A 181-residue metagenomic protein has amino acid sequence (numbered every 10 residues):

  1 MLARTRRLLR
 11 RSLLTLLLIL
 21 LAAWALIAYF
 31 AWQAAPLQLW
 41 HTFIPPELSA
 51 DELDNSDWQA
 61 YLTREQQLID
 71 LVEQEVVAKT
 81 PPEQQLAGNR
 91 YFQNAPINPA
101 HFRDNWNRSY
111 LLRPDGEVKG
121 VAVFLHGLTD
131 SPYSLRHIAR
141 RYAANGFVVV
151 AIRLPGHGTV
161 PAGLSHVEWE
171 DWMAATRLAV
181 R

Functional and structural regions predicted by a protein language model:
M1-A100: N-terminal targeting or regulatory segments adjacent to alpha/beta-hydrolase or S9 domains
L2-T15, K119, A143-V149, P155 (+1 more regions): Solvent-exposed, well-ordered amphipathic alpha-helical segments that flank/support binding or catalytic loops
I27-A35, D130-S131, V148, A175: Residue-level signal for functionally critical sites in structured catalytic/ligand-binding pockets
D51-D57, D70, D104, D115 (+2 more regions): Acidic-enriched, low-complexity/disordered segments with a strong bias for Aspartate over Glutamate
K79-P82, V149, G163, E170: Short, surface-exposed, charged/polar-biased interaction segments
F102-H157: Short, surface-exposed "cap/lid" segments of acyl-processing enzymes
T159-R181: Catalytic nucleophile-loop/oxyanion-hole region of alpha/beta-hydrolase and closely related hydrolase-like folds
